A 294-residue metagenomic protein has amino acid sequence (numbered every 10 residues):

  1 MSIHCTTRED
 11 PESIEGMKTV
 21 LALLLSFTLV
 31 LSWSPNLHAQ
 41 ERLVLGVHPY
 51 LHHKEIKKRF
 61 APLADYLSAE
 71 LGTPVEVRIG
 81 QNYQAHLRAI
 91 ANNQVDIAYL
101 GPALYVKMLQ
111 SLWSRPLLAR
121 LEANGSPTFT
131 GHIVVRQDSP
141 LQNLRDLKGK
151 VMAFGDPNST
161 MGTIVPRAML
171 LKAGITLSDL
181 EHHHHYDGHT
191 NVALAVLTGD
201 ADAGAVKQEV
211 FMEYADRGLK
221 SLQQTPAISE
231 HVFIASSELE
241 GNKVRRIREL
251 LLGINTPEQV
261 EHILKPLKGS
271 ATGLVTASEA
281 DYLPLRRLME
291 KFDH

Functional and structural regions predicted by a protein language model:
K18-S26: Sec-dependent signal peptide recognition, specifically the positively charged N-region followed immediately by
Q40-G46, H52-P62, I228, A235-H294: An extracytoplasmic/periplasmic, membrane-proximal ligand-sensing/linker region
Q40-V106: Extracytoplasmic small-molecule ligand-binding "clamshell" domains of the periplasmic binding protein/Venus flytrap
Q84-A98, S111-L112, R145, H189-A201: Short helices/loops that flank or line small-molecule/ion binding pockets
M108-R120, E213-Q224: Ligand-binding "clamshell"
L118-N143, V232-S237: Hydrophobic/proline-rich hinge and linker segments of small-molecule sensing/allosteric domains, predominantly
S139, K150-N242, R246-E249: Pocket-lining segment of extracytoplasmic ligand-binding domains
